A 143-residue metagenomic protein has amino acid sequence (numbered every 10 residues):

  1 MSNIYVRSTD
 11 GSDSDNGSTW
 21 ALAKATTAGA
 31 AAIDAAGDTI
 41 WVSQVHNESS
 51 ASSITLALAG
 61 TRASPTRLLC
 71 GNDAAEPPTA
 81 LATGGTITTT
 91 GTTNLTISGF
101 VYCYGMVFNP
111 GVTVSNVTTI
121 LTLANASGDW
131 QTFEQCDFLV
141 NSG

Functional and structural regions predicted by a protein language model:
M1-S2: Sec-dependent, cleavable N-terminal signal peptides
Y5, W41, R67-L69: Beta-strand signatures of extracellular beta-sandwich domains
S8-S49, N94: Acidic Gly/Asp/Thr-rich repetitive segments characteristic of extracellular carbohydrate-active and adhesion proteins
D13, L22-A23, A31, L121-G128 (+1 more regions): Extracytoplasmic low-complexity repetitive segments enriched in small/polar residues
E48-S49, A59-V117, D137-S142: Right-handed parallel beta-helix/beta-spiral solenoid domain characteristic of secreted/periplasmic
S52-I54: Metal-dependent catalytic neighborhoods of phosphoester/phosphodiester hydrolases
L56, S98-V101, S127-T132: Short "repeat-start/strand-capping" segments in structured domains, especially the N-termini of parallel beta-helix
